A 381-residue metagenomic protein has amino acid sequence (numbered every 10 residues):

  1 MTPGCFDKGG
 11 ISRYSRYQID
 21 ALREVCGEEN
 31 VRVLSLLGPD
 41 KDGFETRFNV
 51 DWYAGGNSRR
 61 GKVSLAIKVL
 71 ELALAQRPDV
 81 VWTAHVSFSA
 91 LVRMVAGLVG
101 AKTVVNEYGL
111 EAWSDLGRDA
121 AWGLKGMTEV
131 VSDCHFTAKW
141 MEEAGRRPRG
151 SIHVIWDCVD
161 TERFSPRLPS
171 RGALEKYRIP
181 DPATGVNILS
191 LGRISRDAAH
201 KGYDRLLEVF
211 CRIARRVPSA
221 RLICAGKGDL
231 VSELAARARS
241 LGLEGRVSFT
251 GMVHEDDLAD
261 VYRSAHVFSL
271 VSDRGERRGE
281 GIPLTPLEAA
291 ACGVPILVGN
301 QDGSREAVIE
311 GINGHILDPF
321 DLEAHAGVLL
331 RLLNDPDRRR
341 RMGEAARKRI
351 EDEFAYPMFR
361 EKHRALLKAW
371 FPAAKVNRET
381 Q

Functional and structural regions predicted by a protein language model:
T83-S89: Short His-centered aromatic/hydrophobic patch
F136, C158: Carbohydrate-associated surface elements
S165-D181: A short helix/loop element that forms part of the nucleotide-sugar donor recognition site in Leloir-type
P180-K201, L207-C211: Conserved donor-binding/catalytic core segment of Leloir-type glycosyltransferases
S232-D257: Nucleotide-activated donor-binding/catalytic signature segment of Leloir-type glycosyltransferases, i.e., the conserved
R246, R263-R278, V294: Acidic donor-binding loop of glycosyltransferase active sites
P286, A291, P295-V298, V308: Short hydrophobic beta-strand element within catalytic cores of glycosyltransferases and related nucleotide-activated
I309-G311, H315-E323, R331-D337: Conserved acidic donor-binding segment of nucleotide-sugar-dependent glycosyltransferases
